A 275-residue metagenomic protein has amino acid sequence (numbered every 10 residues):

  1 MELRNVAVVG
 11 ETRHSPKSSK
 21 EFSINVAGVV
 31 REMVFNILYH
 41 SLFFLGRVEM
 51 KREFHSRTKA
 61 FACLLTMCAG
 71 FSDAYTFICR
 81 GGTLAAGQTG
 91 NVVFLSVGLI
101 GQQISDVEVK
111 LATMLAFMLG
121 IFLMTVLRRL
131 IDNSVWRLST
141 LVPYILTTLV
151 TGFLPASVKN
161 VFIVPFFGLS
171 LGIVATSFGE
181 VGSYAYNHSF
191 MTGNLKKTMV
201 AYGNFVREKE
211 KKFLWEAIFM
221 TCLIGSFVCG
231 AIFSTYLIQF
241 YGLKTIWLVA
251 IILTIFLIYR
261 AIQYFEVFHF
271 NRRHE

Functional and structural regions predicted by a protein language model:
T58-A85: Pair of pore-lining "gating" transmembrane helices in MFS-fold secondary transporters
M67, V161-A185: Hydrophobic core of transmembrane alpha-helices in multi-pass small-molecule transporters, especially MFS/SLC-type
G87-Q102: Perimembrane loop-to-helix junctions flanking transmembrane segments
L123-N133, I238: Helix-to-loop junctions at the C-terminal end of transmembrane segments in multipass secondary transporters
L130-V142: Cytoplasmic membrane-interface "Motif A"-like loop-to-helix N-cap segments of 12-TM Major Facilitator Superfamily
V135-R137, T235-I251: A membrane-interface helix-boundary motif in multi-pass transporters
L146-S157: C-terminal ends and interior cores of transmembrane alpha-helices in multi-pass membrane transporters/permeases
